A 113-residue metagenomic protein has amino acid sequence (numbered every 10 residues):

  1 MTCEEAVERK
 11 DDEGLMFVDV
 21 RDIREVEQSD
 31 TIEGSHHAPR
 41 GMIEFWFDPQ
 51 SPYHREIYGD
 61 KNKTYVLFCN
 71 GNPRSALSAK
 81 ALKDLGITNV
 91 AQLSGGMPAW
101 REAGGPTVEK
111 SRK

Functional and structural regions predicted by a protein language model:
M1-L15, I23-T64, P73-K113: Rhodanese-like catalytic fold shared by cysteine-dependent sulfurtransferases and DSP/PTP-type phosphatases
V18: Active-site flanking residues adjacent to catalytic metal/cofactor-binding acidic residues
F68: Short, surface-exposed ligand- or partner-binding patches at beta-edge/loop junctions that are enriched in aromatics
